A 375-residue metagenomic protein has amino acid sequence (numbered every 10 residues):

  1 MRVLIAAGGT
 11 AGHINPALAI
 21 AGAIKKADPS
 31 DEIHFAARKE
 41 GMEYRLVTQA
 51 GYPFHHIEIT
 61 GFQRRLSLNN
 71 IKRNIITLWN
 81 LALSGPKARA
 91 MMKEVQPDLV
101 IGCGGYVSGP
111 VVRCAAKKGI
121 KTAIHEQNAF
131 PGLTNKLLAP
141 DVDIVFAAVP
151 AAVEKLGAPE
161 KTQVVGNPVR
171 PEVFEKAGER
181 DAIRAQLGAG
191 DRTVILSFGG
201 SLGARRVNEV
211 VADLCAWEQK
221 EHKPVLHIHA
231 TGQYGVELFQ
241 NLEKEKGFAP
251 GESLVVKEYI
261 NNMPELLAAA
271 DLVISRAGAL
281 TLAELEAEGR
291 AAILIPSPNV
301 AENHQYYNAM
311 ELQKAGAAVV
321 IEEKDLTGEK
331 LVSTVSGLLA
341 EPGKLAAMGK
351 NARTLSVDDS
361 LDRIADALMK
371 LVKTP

Functional and structural regions predicted by a protein language model:
V3-T10, S30-L83, V165, G199 (+2 more regions): Conserved nucleotide-sugar phosphate-binding/catalytic loop shared by glycosyltransferases and other
I5, H34, M42, P53 (+1 more regions): Active-site-proximal region of nucleotide-activated glycan assembly enzymes, centered on histidine/acidic-rich loops
H13-I24: Short amphipathic alpha-helix
R65, G178-D181, A185-V273, Y306-M310 (+2 more regions): Donor-nucleotide binding loops and adjacent catalytic segments primarily of GT-B fold Leloir glycosyltransferases
K87-V100, V107-A123, K136, P140-D141: Glycosyltransferases and closely related glycan-assembly transferases that use nucleotide-activated donors
P97-L99, K257, P264, A268-A283 (+1 more regions): Acidic donor-binding loop of glycosyltransferase active sites
K344-D358: A short, well-ordered alpha-helix in the C-terminal region of glycosyltransferases
V357-P375: C-terminal alpha-helical cap of glycosyltransferases
